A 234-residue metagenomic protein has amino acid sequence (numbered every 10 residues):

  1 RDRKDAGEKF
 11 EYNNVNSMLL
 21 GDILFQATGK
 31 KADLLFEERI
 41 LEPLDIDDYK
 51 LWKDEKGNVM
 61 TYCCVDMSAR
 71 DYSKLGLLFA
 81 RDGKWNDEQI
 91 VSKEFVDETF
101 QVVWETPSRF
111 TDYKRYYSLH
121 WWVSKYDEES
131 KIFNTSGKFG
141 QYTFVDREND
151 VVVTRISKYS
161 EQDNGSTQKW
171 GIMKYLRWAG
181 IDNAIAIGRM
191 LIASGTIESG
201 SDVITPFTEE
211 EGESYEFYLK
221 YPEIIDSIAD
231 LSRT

Functional and structural regions predicted by a protein language model:
R1-C63: Catalytic-site signature segments of enzymes, centered on catalytic residues
K4-Y12, C64, K93, E98 (+2 more regions): Flexible, surface-exposed loop/gating regions in the mature catalytic domains of secreted/periplasmic hydrolases
N16-I23, T61-K84, Q141-K158: Active-site-proximal alpha-helical segments within enzyme catalytic domains
F36-E37, L41-T99: Active-site-proximal binding-pocket segments
D48, D97-T154: Active-site Gly/Thr loop motif
Y49-C64, V103-H120, T196-I197, D202: Charged/polar, low-hydrophobicity segments characteristic of intrinsically disordered regions and flexible loops
T135-T234: Structured C-terminal helix/loop/strand segments within mature extracytoplasmic catalytic/sensor domains
